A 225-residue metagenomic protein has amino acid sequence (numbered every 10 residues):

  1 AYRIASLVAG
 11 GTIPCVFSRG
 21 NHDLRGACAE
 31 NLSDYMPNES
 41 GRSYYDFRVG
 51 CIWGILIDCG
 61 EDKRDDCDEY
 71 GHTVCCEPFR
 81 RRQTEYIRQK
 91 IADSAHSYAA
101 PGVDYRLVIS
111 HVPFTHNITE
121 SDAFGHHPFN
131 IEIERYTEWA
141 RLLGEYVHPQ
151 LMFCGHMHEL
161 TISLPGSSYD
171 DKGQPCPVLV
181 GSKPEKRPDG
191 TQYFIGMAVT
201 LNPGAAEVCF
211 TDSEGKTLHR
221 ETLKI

Functional and structural regions predicted by a protein language model:
A1-S97, F129-N130, E138-W139, P149 (+1 more regions): Extended active-site neighborhood of metal-dependent phosphoesterases/phosphodiesterases
G20-N21, H111, G155-H156: Active-site glycine-centered loops adjacent to acidic/histidine catalytic or metal-binding residues that shape
D23, F114, E159: Short active-site segment of divalent metal-dependent hydrolases/proteases that encodes the spacing between
C76-R80, A95-Q150: Active-site-proximal segments of metal-dependent phosphoesterases and phosphodiesterases across multiple
P149-M157: Metal-dependent active-site segment of extracytoplasmic phospho-/sulfohydrolases and closely related
D189-G190, M197-I225: A short C-terminal boundary segment appended to hydrolase-like catalytic domains
